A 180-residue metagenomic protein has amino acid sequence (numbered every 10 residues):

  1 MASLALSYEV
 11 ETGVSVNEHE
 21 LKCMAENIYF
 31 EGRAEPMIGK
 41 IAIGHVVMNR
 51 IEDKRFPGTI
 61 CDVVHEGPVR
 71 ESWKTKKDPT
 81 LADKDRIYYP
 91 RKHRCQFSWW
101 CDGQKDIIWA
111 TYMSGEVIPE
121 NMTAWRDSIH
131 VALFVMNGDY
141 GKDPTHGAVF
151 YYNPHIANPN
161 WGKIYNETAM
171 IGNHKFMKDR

Functional and structural regions predicted by a protein language model:
S3-R180: Bacterial extracytoplasmic/cell-wall-associated proteins, especially those involved in peptidoglycan
